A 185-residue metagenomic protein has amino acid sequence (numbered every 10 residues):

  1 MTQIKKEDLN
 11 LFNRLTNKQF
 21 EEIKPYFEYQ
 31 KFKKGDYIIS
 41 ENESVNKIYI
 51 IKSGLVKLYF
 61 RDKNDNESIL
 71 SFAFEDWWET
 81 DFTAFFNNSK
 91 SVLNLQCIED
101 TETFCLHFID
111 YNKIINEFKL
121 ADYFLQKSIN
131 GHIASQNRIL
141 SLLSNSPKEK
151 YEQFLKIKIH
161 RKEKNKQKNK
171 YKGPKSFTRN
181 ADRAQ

Functional and structural regions predicted by a protein language model:
M1-E28, A84: Cyclic nucleotide-binding regulatory module and flanking cytosolic helices
K5-E7, G131-L140: Short, Lys/Arg-enriched N-terminal segment that forms or immediately precedes the first helix of a structured domain
G35, N46-Y59, N64, E75-D76: Glycine- and acidic-residue-biased ligand/ion/polar-headgroup-sensing regions
I38-E43: Short phosphate-coordinating micro-motif centered on Lys-Gly-acidic
I48, T103-F104, K162: A residue-level structural signature of the nucleotidyltransferase/glycosyltransferase Rossmann-like core
I69-I129: Cyclic-nucleotide recognition modules
T80, N137-K150: Short, Lys/Arg-enriched anionic-surface-contact patches
N145-Q185: Phosphate-/nucleic-acid-contacting segments
